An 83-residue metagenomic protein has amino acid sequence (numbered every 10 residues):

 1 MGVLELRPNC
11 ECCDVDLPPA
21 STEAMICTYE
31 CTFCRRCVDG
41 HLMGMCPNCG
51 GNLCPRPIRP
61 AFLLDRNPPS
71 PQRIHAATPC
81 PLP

Functional and structural regions predicted by a protein language model:
G2-P83: Intrinsically disordered, low-complexity regulatory regions in eukaryotic proteins
